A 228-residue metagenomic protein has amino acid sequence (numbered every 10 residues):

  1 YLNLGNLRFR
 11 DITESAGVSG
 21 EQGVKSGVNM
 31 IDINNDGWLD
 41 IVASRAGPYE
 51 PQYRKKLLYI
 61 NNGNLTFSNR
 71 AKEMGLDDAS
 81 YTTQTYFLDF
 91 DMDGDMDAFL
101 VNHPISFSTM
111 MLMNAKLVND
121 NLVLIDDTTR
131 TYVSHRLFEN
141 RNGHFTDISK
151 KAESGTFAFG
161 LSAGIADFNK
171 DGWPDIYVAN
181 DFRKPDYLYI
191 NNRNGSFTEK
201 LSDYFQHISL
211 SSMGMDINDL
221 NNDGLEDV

Functional and structural regions predicted by a protein language model:
Y1-V228: Beta-propeller-forming repeat regions
